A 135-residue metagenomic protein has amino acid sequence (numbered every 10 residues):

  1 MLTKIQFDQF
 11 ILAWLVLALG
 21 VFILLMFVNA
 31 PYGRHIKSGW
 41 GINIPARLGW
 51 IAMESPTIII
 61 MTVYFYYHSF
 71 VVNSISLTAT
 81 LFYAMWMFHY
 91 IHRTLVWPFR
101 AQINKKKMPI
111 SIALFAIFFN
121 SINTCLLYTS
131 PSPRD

Functional and structural regions predicted by a protein language model:
M1-H92, V96-L114: Membrane-helix and juxtamembrane interface regions of eukaryotic multi-pass membrane proteins
M108-L127: Active-site pocket-lining segments that scaffold enzyme catalytic pockets across diverse folds
Y128-D135: Conserved small/polar residues in nucleotide/adenosyl-binding loops
